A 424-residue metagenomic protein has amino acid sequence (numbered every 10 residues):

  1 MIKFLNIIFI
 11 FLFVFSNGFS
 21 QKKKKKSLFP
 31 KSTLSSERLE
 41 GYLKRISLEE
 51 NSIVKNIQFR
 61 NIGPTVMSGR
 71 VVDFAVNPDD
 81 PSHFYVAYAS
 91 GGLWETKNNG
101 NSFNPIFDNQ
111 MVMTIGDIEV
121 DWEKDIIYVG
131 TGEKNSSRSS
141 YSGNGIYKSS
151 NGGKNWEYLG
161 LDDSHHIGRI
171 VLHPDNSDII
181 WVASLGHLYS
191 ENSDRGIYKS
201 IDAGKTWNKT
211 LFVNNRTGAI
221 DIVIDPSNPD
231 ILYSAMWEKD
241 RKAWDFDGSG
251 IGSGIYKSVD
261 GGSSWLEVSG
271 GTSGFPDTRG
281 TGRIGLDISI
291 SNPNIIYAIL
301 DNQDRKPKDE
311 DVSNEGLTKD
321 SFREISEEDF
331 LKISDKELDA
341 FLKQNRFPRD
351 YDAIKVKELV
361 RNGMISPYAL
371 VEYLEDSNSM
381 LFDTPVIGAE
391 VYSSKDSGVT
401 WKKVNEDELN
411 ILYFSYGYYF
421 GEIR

Functional and structural regions predicted by a protein language model:
M1-K24: Bacterial Sec-dependent N-terminal signal peptides
K22-R424: Beta-propeller blade termini and top-face loops
